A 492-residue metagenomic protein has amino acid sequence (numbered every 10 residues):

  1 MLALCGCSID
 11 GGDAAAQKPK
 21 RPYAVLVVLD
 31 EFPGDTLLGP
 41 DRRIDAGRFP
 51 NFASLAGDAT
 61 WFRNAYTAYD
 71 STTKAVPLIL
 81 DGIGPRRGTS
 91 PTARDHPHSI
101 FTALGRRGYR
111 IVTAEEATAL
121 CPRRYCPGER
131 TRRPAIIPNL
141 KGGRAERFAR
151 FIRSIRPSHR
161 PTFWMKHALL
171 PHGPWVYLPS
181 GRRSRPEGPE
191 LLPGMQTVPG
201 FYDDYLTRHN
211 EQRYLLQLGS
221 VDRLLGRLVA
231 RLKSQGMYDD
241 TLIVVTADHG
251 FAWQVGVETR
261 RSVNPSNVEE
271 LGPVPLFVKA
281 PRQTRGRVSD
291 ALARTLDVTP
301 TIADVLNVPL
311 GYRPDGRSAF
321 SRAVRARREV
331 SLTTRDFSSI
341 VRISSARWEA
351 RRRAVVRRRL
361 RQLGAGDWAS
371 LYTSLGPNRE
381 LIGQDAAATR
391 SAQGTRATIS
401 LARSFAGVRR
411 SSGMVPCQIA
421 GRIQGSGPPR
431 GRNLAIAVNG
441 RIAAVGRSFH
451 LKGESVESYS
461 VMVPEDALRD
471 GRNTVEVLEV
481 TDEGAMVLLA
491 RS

Functional and structural regions predicted by a protein language model:
M1-S492: Catalytic domains that recognize anionic headgroups
